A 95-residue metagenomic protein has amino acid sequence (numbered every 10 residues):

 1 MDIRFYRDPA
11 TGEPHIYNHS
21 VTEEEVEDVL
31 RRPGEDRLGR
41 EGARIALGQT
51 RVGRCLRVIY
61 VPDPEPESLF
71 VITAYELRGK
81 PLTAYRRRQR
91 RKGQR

Functional and structural regions predicted by a protein language model:
M1-R95: Ribonuclease/tRNase effector modules and their secretory precursors
